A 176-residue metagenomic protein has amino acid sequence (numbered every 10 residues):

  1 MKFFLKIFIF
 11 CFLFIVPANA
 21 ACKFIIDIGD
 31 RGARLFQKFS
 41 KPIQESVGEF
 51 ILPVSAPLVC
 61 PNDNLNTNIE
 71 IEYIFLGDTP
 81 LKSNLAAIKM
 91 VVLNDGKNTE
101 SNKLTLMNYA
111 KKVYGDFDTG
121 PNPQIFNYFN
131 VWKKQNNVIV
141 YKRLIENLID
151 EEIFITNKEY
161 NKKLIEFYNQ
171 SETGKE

Functional and structural regions predicted by a protein language model:
K2-F10: Sec-dependent signal peptide recognition, specifically the positively charged N-region followed immediately by
C11-A18: Hydrophobic h-region of N-terminal signal peptides that target proteins for export in Gram-negative bacteria
A18-I125, E159-E176: Short helix/turn-capping signatures at newly exposed starts of structured segments
D118-L148: Short aromatic loop motif centered on NTY/YTY
D150-E159: Intrinsically disordered, low-complexity regulatory segments enriched in Ser/Thr/Pro and charged residues
